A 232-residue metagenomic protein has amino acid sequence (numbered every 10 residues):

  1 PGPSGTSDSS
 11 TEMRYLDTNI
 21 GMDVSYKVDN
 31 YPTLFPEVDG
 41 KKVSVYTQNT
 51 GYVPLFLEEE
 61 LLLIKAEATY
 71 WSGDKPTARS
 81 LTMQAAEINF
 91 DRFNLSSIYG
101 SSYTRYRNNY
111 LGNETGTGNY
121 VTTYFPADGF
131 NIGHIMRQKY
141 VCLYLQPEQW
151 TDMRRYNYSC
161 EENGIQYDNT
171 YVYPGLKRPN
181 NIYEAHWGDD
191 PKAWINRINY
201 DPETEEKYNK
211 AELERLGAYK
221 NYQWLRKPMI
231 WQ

Functional and structural regions predicted by a protein language model:
P1-Q232: Acidic/polar-rich alpha-helix caps and helix-coil junctions
